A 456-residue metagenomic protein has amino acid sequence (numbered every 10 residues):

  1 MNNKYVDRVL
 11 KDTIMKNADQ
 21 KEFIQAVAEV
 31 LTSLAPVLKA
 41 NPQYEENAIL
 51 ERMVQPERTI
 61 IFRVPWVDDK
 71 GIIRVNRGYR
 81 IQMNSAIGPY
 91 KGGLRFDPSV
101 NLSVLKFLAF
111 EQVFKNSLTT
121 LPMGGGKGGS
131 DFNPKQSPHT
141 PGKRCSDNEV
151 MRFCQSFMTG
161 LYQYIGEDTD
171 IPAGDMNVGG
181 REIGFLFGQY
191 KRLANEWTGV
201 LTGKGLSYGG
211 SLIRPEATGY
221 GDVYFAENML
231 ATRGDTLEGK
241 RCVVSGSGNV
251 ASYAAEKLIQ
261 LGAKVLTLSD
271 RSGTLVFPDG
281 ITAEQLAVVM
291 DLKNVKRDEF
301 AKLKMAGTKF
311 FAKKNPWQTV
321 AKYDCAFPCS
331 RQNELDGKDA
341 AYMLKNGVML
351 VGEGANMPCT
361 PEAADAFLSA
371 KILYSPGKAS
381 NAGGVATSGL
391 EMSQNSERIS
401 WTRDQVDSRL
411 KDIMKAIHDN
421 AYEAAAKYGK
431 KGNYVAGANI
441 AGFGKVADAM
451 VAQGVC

Functional and structural regions predicted by a protein language model:
M1-A26, M229, L344-C456: Adenosine-phosphate binding glycine-rich loop
M1-L212, K445-Q453: N-terminal ligand-binding/catalytic initiation module
K4, A18, E22-Q25, E29 (+23 more regions): Conserved active-site and cofactor/substrate-binding residues in soluble primary-metabolism enzymes
T13-N17, L31-L38, P42, A109-S117 (+13 more regions): Structural signal for hydrophobic packing residues in well-ordered secondary-structure cores of soluble enzyme domains
Y79-R80, G129, D168-I171, G184 (+7 more regions): Structural motif
T169-I171, S207-R214, I372-P376, K430-G432: A short glycine/serine-rich beta->alpha loop
T202-G205, G210-K322: Glycine-rich phosphate/diphosphate-binding loop of Rossmann-like nucleotide-binding domains
G273-Y374, A379: Rossmann-like adenosine-cofactor binding region
